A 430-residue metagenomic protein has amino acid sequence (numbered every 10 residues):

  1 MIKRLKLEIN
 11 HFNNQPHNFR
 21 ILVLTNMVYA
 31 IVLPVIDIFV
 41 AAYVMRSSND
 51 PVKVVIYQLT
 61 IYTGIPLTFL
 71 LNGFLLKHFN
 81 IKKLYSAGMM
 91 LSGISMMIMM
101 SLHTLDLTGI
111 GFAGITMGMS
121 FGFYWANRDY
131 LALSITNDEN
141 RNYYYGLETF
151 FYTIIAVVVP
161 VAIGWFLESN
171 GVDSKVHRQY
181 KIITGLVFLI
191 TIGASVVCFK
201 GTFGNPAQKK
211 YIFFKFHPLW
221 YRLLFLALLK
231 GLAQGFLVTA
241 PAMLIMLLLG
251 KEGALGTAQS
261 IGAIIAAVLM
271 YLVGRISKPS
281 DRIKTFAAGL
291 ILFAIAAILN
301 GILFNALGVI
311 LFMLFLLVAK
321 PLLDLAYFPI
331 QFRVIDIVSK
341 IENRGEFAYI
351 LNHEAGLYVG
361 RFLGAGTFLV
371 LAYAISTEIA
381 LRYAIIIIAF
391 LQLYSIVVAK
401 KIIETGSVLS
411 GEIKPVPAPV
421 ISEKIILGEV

Functional and structural regions predicted by a protein language model:
R4-P66, L219-S260: Helix-loop boundary and gating motifs at the non-cytosolic
T68-I81, L167, M270-D281: Helix-to-loop junctions at the C-terminal end of transmembrane segments in multipass secondary transporters
F74, V157-R178, L363-I379: Transmembrane alpha-helix termini and helix-breaking/packing motifs in multi-pass membrane transporters
M90-L105, L292-N305, I310: C-terminal ends and interior cores of transmembrane alpha-helices in multi-pass membrane transporters/permeases
T108-Y124, L228, G308-D324: Hydrophobic core of transmembrane alpha-helices in multi-pass small-molecule transporters, especially MFS/SLC-type
F123-N137, L322-I341: Intracellular juxtamembrane helix-capping segments at the cytosolic ends of symmetry-related transmembrane helices
R178-F199, R382-V397: Symmetry-related core transmembrane helices of the 12-TM Major Facilitator Superfamily/SLC fold
